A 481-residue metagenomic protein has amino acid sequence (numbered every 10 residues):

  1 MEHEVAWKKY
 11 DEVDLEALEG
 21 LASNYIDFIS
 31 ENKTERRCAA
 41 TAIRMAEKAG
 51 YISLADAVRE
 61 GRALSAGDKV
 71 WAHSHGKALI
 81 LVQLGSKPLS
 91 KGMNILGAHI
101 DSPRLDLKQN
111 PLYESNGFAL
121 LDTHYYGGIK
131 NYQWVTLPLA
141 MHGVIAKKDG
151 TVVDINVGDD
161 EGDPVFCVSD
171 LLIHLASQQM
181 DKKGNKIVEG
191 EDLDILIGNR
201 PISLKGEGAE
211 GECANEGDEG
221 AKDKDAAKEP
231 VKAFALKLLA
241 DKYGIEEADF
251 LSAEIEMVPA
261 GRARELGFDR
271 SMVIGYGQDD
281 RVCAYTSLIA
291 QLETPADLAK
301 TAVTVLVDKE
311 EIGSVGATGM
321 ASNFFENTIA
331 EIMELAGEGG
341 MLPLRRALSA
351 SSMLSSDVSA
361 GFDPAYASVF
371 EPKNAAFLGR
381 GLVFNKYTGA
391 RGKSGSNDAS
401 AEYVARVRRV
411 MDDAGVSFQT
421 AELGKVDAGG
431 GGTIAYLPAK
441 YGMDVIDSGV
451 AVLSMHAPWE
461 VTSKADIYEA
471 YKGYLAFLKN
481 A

Functional and structural regions predicted by a protein language model:
M1-A481: N-terminal hydrophobic/helix-forming segments and targeting peptides
